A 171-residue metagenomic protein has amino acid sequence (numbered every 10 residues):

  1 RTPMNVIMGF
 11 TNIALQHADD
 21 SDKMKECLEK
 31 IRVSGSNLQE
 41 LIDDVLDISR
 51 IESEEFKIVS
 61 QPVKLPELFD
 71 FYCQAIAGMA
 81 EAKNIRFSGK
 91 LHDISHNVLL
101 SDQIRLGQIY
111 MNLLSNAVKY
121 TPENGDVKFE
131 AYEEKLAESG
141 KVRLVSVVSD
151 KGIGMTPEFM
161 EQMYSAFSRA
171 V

Functional and structural regions predicted by a protein language model:
L15-D22: Short acidic helix/loop segment immediately C-terminal to the autophosphorylated histidine in two-component histidine
V33-L38: Short alpha-helical segment of the dimerization/phosphotransfer core of two-component systems
S49-S60: Helix-loop junction within the histidine kinase core
V59-K64, E81, R86-N97, Y132-E134: Conserved catalytic submotifs in the C-terminal HATPase_c
L65, G154-Q162: Short helix N-cap motif at coil->helix boundaries in the Bergerat
D70-A82: Short alpha-helical segment within the cytosolic histidine kinase core of two-component systems
G78, I153-G154: Glycine-rich G1-box
A117-V118: Short helix-loop "hinge" at the ATP-lid/N-box region of the Bergerat-fold HATPase_c
